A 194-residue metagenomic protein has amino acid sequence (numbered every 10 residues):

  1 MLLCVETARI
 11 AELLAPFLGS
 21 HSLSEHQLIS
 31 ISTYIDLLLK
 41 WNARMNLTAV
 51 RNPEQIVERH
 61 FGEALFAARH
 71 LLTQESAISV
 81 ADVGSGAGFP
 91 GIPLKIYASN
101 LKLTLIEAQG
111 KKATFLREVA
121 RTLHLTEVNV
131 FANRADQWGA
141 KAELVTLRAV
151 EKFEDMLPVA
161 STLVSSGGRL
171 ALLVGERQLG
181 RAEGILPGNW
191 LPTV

Functional and structural regions predicted by a protein language model:
L2-A77, A81, K111-V128: Class I SAM-dependent transferase core
P53, L71, G91-P93, A182: Residue-level recognition of conserved structural "scaffold" positions that shape functional pockets and channels
A64, F89-I92: Acidic, metal-associated active-site segment
G84-G88: Class I SAM-dependent methyltransferase "Motif I" SAM/SAH-binding loop
G91, A98-V194: S-adenosylmethionine
